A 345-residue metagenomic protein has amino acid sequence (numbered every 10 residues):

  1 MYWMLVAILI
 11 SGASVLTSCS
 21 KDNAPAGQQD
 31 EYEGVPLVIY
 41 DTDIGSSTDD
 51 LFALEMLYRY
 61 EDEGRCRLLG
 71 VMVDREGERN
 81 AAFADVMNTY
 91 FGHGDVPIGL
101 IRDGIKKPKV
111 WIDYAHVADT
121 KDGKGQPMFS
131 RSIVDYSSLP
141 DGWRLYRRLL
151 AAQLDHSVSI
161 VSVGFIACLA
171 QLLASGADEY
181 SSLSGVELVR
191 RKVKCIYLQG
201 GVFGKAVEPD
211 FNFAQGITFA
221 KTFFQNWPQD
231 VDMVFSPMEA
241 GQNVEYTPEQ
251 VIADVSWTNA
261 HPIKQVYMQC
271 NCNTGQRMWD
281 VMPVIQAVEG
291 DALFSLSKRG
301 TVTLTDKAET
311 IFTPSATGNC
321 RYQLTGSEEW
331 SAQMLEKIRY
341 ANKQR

Functional and structural regions predicted by a protein language model:
M1-L5: Bacterial N-terminal signal peptides that target proteins for export
V15-S18: C-terminal motif of bacterial Sec signal peptides marking the signal peptidase cleavage site
S20-R345: N-terminal acidic, glycine/proline-rich low-complexity segments
